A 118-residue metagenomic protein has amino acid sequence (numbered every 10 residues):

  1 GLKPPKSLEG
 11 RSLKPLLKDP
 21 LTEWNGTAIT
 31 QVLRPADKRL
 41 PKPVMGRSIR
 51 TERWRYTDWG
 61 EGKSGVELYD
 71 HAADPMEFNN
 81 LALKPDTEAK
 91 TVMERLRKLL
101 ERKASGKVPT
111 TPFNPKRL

Functional and structural regions predicted by a protein language model:
G1-P5, A82-D86: Short, polar/flexible loop-turn hinges at active-site or ligand-entry regions and domain interfaces
L2-H71, E101-K103, K107-T110, K116-R117: C-terminal cap/loop subdomain of S1 sulfatases and analogous C-terminal strand-loop tails that border
W24, T87-T91: Cytochrome P450 catalytic domain signature, combining two hallmark sequence patches
G60, N80-A82: Short clusters of small/polar residues that mark proteolytic maturation junctions
D74: Intrinsically disordered, low-complexity polar regions and short flexible loop motifs
V92-L96: Short amphipathic alpha-helical coupling segments at ligand-binding clamshell hinges and other catalytic/signaling
